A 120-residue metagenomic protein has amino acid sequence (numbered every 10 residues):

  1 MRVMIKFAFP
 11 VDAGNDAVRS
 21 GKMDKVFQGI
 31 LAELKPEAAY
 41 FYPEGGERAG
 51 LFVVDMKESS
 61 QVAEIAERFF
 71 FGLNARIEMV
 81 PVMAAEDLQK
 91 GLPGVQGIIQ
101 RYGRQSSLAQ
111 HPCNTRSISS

Functional and structural regions predicted by a protein language model:
M1-S120: Conserved, structured core segments of small domains
